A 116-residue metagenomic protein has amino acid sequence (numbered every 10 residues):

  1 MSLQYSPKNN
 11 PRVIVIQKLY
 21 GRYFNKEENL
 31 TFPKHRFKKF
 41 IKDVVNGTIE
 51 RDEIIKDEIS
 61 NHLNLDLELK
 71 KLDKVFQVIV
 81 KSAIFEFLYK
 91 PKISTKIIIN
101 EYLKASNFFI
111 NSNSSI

Functional and structural regions predicted by a protein language model:
M1-I116: N-terminal interaction/assembly modules
